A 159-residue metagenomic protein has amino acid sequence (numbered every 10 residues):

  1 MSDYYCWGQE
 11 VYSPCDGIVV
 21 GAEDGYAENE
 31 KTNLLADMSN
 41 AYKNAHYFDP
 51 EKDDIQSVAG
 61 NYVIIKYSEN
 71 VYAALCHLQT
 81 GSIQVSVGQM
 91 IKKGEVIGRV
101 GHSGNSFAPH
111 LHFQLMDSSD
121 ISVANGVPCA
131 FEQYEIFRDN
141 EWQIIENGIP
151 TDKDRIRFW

Functional and structural regions predicted by a protein language model:
M1-E28, R138-W159: Polar/charged, compositionally biased leader and regulatory segments
Y5-W7, V58-A59, I83-Q84: Short, small/polar residue-rich loop motifs at catalytic or cofactor-binding pockets
G17, G88-V100: A structural signal for short beta-strand/turn segments enriched in small hydrophobics and glycine
I18-L78: Zn2+-dependent peptidoglycan hydrolase active-site motif and core
D24-A27, I97-S106: Short, charged beta-turn/beta-strand-edge "cap" motif at the junction between a beta-strand and an adjacent loop
H46-D49, D53-I55, Q89, Q114-W159: Acidic, glycine-rich catalytic/binding loops that coordinate metals and/or anionic ligands
Q84-V87, H102-P109: Short glycine/proline-centered loop/turn elements that form peptide/ligand docking sites
